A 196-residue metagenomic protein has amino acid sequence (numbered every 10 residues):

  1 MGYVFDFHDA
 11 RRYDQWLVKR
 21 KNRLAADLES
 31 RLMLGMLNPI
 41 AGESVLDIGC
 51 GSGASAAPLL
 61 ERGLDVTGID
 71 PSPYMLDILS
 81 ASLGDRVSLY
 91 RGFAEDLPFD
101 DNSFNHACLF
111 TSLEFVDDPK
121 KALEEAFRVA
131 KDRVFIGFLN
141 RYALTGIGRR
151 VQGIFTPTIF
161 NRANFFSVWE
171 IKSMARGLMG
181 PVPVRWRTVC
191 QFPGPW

Functional and structural regions predicted by a protein language model:
M1-I40, A54: Conserved class I S-adenosyl-L-methionine
N22, G180-W196: Conserved catalytic loop of SAM-dependent methyltransferase domains
G42-G51: Conserved class I S-adenosyl-L-methionine
S52-D96: Class I SAM-dependent methyltransferase SAM/SAH-binding core
C108: A conserved beta-strand element that flanks and buttresses the S-adenosyl-L-methionine
K120-D132: A short glycine-rich, Lys/Arg-flanked "PGG" loop and its adjoining helix->strand segment in the class I
R133-R162: Conserved class I S-adenosyl-L-methionine
R162-W186: Short alpha-helix
